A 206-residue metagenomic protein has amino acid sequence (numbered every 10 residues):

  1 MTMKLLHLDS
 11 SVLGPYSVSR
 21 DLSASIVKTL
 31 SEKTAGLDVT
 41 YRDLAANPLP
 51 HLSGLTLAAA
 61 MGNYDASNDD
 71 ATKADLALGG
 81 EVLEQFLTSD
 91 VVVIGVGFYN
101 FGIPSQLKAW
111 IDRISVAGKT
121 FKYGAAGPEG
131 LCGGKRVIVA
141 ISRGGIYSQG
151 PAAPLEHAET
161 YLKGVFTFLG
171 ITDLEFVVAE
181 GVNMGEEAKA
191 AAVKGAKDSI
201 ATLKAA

Functional and structural regions predicted by a protein language model:
T2-V96, F101-S105, A109-D112, V116 (+1 more regions): N-terminal beta1-alpha1-beta2 submodule of the flavodoxin-like/Rossmannoid cofactor-binding fold
M3, Q149-A206: Glycine-rich phosphate/pyrophosphate-binding loop and the adjoining helix
L6, T40-R42, I138-A140, E175-V177: Hydrophobic/aromatic beta-strand patches that form the interior of the parallel beta-sheet core in alpha/beta enzyme
S10, S142, A179: Cofactor-binding loop segments of dinucleotide-utilizing enzymes, especially the Rossmann-like FAD- and NAD(P)+-binding
V12-G14, G145-I146, N183-M184: Short histidine/acidic/glycine/proline-rich micro-motifs that form metal- and phosphate-coordinating active-site loops
S89-D90, G134, I171: Short, well-ordered alpha-helix to beta-strand connector turns
A117-F121, T172-D173: Short, structured loop/turn "capping" segments at alpha-beta junctions
Y123-F168: Short, glycine-/small-residue-rich phosphate/pyrophosphate-handling segment
